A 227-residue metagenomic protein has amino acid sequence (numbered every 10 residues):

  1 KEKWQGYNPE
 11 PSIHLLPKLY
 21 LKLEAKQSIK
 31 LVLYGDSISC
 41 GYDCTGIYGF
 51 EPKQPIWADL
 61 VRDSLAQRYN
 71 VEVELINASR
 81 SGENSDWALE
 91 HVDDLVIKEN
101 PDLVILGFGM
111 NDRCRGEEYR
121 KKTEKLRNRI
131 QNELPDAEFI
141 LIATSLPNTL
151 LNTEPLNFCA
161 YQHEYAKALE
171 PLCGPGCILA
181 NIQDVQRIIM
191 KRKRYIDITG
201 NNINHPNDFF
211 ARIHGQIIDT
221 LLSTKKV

Functional and structural regions predicted by a protein language model:
K3-A78, H91-N100: Serine-esterase "nucleophile elbow" of acetyl-processing enzymes
P11-I13, P17-L21, K30, L60 (+2 more regions): N-terminal/domain-start segments enriched in small and hydrophobic, helix-friendly residues, covering either
Y20, S145-V227: Catalytic His-Asp segment of secreted/periplasmic serine-dependent ester chemistry enzymes
V32, S64, Y69-E99, V104-L106 (+3 more regions): Internal alpha/beta domain cores that form substrate/cofactor-binding pockets in large enzymes and binding proteins
S39, M110, D184: Short, glycine/acidic-enriched loop or turn micro-motifs at the edges of active sites
C40-Y42, R113-C114, P147-L151: Short catalytic/ligand-binding loop motif for oxyanion handling, primarily in non-cytosolic enzymes, centered on
G46-P52, D112-G116, G200-N204: Second-shell loop/turn segments in exported
W57, V61-L65, L126, L169 (+1 more regions): Hydrophobic residues within alpha-helices that form the first helical element adjacent to the glycine-rich loop
